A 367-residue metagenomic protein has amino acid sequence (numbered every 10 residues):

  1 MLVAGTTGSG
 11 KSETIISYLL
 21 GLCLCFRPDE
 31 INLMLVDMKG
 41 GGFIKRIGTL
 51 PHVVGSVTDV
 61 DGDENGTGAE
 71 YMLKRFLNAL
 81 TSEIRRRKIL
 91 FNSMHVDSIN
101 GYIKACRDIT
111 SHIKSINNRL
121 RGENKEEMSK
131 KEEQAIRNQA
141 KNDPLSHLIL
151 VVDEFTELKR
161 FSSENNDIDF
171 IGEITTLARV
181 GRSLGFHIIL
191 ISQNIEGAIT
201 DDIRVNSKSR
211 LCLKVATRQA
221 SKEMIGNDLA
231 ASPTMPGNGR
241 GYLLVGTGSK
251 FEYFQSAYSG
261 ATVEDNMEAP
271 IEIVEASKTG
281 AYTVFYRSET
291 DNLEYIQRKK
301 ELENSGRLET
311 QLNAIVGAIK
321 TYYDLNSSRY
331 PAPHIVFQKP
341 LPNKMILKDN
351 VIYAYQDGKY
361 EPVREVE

Functional and structural regions predicted by a protein language model:
M1-K130, Q134, N138-I225, S232-T234 (+1 more regions): P-loop NTPase catalytic phosphate-binding loop
L2, T14, R119-P144, K159-N165 (+3 more regions): Conserved P-loop NTPase motor module
K222-G248: Phosphate/diphosphate-binding loops
